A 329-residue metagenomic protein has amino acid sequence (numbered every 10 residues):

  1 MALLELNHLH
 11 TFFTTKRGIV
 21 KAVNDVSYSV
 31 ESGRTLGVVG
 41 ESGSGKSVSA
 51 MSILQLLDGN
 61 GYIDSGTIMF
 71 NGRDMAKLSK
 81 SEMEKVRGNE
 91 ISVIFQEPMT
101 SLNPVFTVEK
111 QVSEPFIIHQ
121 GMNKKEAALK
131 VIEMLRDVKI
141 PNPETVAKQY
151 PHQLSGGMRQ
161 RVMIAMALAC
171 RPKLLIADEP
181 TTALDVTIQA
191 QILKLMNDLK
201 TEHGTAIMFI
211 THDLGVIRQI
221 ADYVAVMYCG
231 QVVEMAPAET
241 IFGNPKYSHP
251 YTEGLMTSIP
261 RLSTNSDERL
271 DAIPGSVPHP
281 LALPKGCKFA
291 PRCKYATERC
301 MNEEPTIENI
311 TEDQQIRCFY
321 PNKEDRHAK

Functional and structural regions predicted by a protein language model:
I63-D74: Conserved ABC transporter NBD signature motif
D74, K125-T145, E253, T257: Conserved ABC ATPase "signature" region
V112, I164, I188, I192: Hydrophobic anchor residue at the start of the ABC signature
A169-K173: A short, proline-enriched helix->beta-strand linker immediately N-terminal to the Walker B motif in ABC-type P-loop
P180, L184, I188-E268: P-loop NTP-binding/switch modules centered on Walker-like glycine-rich loops
A238-K329: Charged, flexible cofactor/metal-binding loops and thiol motifs
